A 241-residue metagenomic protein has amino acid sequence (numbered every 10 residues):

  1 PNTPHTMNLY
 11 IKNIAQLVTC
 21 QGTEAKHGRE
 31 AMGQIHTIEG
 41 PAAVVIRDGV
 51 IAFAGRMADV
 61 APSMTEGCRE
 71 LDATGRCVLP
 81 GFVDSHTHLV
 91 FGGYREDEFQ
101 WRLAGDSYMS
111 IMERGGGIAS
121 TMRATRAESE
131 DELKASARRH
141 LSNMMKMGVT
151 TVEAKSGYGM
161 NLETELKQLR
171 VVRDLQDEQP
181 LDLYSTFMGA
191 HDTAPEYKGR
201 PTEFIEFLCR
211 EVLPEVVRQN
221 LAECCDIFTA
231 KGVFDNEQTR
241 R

Functional and structural regions predicted by a protein language model:
N2-H5, C20-V78: Histidine-rich, glycine-flanked metal-binding segment
M7-N13: Extreme N-terminal starter segment of soluble prokaryotic enzymes
L9, C68-R69, L181-L183: A structural micro-motif
I14, V44, G49, G75 (+5 more regions): Divalent metal-coordination and catalytic microenvironments
C68-R69, A73-S136: Metal-associated gating/positioning segment near the N- to mid-region
A119-R138, S142, T150-R241: Metal-coordinating catalytic core of metallo-dependent amide/deamination hydrolases
